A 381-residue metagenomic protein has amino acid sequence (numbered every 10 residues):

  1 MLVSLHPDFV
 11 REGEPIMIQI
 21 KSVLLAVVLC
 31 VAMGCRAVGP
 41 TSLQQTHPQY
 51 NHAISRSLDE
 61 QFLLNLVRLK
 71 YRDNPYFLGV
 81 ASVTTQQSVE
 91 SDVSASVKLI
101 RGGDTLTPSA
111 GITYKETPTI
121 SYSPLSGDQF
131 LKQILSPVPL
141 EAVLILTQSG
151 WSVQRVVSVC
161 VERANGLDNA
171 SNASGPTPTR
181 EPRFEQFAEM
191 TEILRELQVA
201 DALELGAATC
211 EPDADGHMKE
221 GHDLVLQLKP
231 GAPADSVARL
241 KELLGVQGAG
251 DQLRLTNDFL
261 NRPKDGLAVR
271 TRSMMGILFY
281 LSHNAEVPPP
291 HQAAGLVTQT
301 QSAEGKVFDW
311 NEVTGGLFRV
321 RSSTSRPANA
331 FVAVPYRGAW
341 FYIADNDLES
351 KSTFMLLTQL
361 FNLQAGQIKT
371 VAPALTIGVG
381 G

Functional and structural regions predicted by a protein language model:
M1-I16: Short, Lys/Arg-enriched N-terminal segments with co-localized hydrophobic residues within the first ~10-30 amino acids
D8-V10, L24, A110: Intrinsic disorder/low-complexity detector
I16-L24: Bacterial N-terminal signal peptides that target proteins for export
V31-G34: C-terminal motif of bacterial Sec signal peptides marking the signal peptidase cleavage site
R36-G381: N-terminal amphipathic/basic membrane-interacting segments and domains, especially the gasdermin N-terminal
